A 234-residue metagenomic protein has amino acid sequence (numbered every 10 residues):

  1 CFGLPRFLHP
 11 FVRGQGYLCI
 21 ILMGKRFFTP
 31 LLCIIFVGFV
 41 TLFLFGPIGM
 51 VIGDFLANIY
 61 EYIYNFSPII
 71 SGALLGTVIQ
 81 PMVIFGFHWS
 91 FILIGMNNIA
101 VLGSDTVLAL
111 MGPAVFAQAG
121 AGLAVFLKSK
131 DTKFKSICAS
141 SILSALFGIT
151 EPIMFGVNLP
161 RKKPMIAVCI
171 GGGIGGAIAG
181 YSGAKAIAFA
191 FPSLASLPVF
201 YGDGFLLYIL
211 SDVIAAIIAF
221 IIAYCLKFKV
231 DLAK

Functional and structural regions predicted by a protein language model:
C1, P5, T29, C33 (+15 more regions): Alpha-helical transmembrane segments in multi-pass membrane proteins
P10, S140, P152-K234: Transmembrane alpha-helical segments and their short flanking loops that form helix-hairpins/helix-helix interfaces
G14-L18: Short, small-residue-biased leader/transition segments that mark boundaries at the very start of proteins
I20-V83: Core mid-bundle transmembrane helix pairs that form the ion/substrate translocation pathway in diverse multi-pass
L42-M50, I84-H88, K130, F134 (+3 more regions): Transmembrane helix-loop junctions in multipass membrane proteins, especially transporters and channels
G46-I63, I94-N97, A188-F200: Membrane-interface helix termini and inter-helical loops of multi-pass transporters
F87, L93-G95, A117-A121, I142-F147 (+1 more regions): Pore- and pathway-forming membrane helices of multi-pass small-molecule/ion transporters and channels
I92, M96-G172: Helix-loop-helix junctions within the multi-pass membrane cores of secondary transporters/permeases
